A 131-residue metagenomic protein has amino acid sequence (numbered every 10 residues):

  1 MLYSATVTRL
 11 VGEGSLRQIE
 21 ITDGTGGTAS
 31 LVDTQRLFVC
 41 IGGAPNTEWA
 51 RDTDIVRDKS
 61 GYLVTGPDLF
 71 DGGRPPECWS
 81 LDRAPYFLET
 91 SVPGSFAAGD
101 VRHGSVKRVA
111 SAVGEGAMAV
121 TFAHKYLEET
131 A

Functional and structural regions predicted by a protein language model:
M1-W79, K125-A131: A Rossmann-like FAD-binding core segment of flavoenzymes
T34, V92-P93: Short coil/turn connectors at secondary-structure junctions
P76, L81-V92, A98-A131: A conserved FAD-binding loop/helix module that cradles the flavin
